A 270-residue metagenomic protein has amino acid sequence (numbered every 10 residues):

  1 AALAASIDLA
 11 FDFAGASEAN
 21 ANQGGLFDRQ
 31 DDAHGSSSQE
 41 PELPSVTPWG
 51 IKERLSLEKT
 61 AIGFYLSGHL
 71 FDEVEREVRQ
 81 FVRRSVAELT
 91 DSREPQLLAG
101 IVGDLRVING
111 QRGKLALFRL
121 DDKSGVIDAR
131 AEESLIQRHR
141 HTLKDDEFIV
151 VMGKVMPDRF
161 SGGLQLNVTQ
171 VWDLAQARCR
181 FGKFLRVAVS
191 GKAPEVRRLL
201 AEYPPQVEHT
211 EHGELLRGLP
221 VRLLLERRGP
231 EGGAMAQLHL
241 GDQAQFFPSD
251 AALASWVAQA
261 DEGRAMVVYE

Functional and structural regions predicted by a protein language model:
A1-D91, M156, Q165-W172, L185: Sliding clamp-binding short linear motifs that recruit DNA-associated proteins to replication/repair hubs
A1-L9, V102, G153, H239 (+1 more regions): C-terminal interaction appendages of subunits in large macromolecular complexes
A10, A16, G25-L26, Q30-H34 (+1 more regions): Nucleic-acid-binding small beta-barrel platforms of the OB/S1 family and closely associated recruitment extensions
S56-T60, Q96, E147, D250: Non-catalytic, well-ordered alpha-helical scaffold segments
H69-G182, S190-R217, V268-Y269: Single-stranded nucleic-acid-binding OB-fold domains
